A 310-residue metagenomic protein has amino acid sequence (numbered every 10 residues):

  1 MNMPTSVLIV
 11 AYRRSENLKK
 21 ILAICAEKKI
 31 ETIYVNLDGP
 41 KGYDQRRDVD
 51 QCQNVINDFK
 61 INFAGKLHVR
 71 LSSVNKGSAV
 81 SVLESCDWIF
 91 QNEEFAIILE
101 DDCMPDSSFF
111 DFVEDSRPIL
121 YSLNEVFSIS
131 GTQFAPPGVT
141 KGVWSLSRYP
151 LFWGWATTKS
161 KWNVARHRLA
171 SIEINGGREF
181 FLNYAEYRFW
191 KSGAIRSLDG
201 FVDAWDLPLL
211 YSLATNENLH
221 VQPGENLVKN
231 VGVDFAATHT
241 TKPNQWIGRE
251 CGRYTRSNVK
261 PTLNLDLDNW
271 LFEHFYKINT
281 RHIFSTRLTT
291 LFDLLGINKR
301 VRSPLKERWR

Functional and structural regions predicted by a protein language model:
M1-I98, C103-R310: An acidic/histidine-cluster motif and surrounding catalytic segment that typifies divalent-metal-assisted enzyme active
